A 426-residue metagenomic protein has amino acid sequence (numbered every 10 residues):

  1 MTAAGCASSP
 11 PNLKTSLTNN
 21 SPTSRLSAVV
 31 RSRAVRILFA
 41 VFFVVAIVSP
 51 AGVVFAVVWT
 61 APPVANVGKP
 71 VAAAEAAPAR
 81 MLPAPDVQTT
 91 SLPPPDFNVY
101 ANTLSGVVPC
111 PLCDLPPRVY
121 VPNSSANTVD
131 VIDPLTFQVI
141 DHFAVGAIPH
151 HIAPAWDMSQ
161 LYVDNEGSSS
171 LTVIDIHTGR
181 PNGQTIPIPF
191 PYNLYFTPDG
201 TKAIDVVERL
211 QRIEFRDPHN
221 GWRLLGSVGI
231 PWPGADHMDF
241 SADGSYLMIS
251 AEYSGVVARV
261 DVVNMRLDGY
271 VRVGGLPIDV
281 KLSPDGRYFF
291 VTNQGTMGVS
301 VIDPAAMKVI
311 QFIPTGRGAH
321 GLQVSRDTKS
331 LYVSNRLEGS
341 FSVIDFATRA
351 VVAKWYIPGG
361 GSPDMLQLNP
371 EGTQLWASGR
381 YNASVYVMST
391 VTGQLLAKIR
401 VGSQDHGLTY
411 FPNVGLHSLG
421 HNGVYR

Functional and structural regions predicted by a protein language model:
R25, V29-V44: N-terminal Sec-pathway targeting helices
F39, V45-R426: Predominantly soluble domains enriched in secretory-pathway, periplasmic, or organellar proteins
